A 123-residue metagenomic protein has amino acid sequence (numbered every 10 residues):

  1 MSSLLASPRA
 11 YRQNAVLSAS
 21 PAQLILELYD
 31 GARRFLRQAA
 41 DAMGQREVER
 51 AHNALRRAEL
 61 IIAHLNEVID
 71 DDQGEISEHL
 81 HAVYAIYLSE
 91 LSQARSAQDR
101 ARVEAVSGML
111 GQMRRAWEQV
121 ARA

Functional and structural regions predicted by a protein language model:
M1-A123: C-terminal-biased regions
